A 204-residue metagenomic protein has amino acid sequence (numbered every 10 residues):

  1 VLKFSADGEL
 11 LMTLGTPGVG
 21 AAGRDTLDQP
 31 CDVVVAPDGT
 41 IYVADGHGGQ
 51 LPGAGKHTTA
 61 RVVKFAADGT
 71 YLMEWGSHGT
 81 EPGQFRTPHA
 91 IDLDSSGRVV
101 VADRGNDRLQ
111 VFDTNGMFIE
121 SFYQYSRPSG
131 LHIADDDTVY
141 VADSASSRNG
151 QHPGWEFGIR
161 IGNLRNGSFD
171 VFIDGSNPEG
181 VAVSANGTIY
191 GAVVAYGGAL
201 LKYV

Functional and structural regions predicted by a protein language model:
V1-V204: Sequence-structural signature of mature extracellular/luminal beta-sheet repeat domains, prominently beta-propellers
